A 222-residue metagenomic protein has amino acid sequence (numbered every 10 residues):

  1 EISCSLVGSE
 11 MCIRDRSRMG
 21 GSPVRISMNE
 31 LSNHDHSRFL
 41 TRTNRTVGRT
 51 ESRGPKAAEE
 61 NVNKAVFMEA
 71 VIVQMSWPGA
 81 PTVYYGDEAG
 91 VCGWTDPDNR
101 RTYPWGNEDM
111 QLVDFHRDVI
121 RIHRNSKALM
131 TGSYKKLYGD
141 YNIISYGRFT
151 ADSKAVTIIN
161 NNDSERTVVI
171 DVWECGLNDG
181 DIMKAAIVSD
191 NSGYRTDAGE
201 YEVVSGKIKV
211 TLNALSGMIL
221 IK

Functional and structural regions predicted by a protein language model:
E1-G8, C12-I13: Single conserved hydrophobic/aromatic residue that forms the stacking wall/gate of nucleotide- or nucleobase-binding
R16, P104-Y138: Aromatic- and carboxylate-lined catalytic core of secreted/periplasmic carbohydrate-active enzymes
S17-M19, V71-Q74, V91, Y141-D152: Short, surface-exposed beta-strand/loop micro-motifs that present aromatic residues
R25, N29-K56, V71-M110: Aromatic/acidic polysaccharide-binding cleft in carbohydrate-active enzymes
H34, Q74, G86-E88, V119 (+3 more regions): Conserved, mostly hydrophobic/aromatic
L137-L177: Carbohydrate-binding surface patches
K184-S205: Solvent-exposed beta-strand/loop surfaces of large extracellular or lumenal domains
G199-K222: C-terminal beta-strand-rich structural cap/linker in extracellular carbohydrate-active enzymes
